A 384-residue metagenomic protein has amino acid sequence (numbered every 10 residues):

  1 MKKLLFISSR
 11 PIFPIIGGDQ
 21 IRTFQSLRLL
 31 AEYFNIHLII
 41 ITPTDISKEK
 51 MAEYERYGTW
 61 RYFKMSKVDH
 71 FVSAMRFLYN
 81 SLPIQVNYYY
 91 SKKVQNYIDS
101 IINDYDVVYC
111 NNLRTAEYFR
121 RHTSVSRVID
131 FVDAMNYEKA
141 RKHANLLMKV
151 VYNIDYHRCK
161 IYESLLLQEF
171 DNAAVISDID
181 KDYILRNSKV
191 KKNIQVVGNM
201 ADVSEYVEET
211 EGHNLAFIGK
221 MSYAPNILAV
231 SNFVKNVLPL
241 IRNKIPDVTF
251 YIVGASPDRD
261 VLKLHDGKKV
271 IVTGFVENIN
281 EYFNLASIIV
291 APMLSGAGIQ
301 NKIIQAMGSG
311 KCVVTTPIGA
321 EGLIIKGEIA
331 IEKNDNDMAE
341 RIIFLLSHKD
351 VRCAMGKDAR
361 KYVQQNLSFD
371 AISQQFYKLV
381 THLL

Functional and structural regions predicted by a protein language model:
M1-R61, N103: N-terminal subdomain of nucleotide-sugar transferases
K67-Q85, R127-S164, K220: Acceptor-binding helix/loop patch of EC 2.4 sugar-transfer enzymes, predominantly nucleotide-sugar-dependent
V128-I129, Y152-K160, S164-Y206: Donor nucleotide-sugar binding/catalytic pocket of nucleotide-sugar-dependent glycosyltransferases
D171, K269, N284-G298, S309-C312: Acidic donor-binding loop of glycosyltransferase active sites
R186, V196-L285: Conserved catalytic-core segment of nucleotide-activated headgroup transferases in glycan assembly
K302-Q305, C312-T315: Short hydrophobic beta-strand element within catalytic cores of glycosyltransferases and related nucleotide-activated
G327-N336, F344-D350: Conserved acidic donor-binding segment of nucleotide-sugar-dependent glycosyltransferases
D350-V380: A charged, aromatic-enriched C-terminal amphipathic alpha-helix characteristic of glycosyltransferases across folds
